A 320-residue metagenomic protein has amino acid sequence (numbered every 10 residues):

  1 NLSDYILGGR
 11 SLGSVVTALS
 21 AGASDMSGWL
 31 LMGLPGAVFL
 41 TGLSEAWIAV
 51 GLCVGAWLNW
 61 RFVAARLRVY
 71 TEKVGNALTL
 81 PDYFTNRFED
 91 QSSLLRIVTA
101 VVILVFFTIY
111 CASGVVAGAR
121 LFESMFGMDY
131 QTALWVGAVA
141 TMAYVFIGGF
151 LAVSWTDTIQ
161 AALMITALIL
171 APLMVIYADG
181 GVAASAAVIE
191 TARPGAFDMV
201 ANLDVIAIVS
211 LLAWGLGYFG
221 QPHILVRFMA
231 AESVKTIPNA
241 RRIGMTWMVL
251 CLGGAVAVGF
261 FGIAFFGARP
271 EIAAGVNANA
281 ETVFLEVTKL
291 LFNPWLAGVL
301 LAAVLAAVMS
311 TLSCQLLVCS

Functional and structural regions predicted by a protein language model:
N1-I6: Hydrophobic alpha-helical membrane-insertion signals
G9-L12, V16, G33-V50, T85 (+1 more regions): Loop-to-helix junctions at membrane interfaces in multi-pass transport proteins
R10-G28, V145-F146, R241: N-terminal amphipathic, basic-rich helices that act as targeting or association modules
L19, W47-G51, G114, T132-V136 (+4 more regions): Hydrophobic alpha-helical membrane segments of integral membrane proteins
S24-D25, L52-A56, I103-L104, A138-M142 (+4 more regions): Residue-level recognition of pore/gate-forming positions within transmembrane alpha-helices of multi-pass
A37-T41, V63, A117-M125, V139-A161 (+1 more regions): Membrane-water interface regions at transmembrane-helix termini and the short interhelical loops of multi-pass membrane
W47-V145, A213-G217, I263, L305-C314: Helix-loop-helix module between adjacent transmembrane segments
S92-L94, N293-A302: Active-site-adjacent bridging/hinge elements
